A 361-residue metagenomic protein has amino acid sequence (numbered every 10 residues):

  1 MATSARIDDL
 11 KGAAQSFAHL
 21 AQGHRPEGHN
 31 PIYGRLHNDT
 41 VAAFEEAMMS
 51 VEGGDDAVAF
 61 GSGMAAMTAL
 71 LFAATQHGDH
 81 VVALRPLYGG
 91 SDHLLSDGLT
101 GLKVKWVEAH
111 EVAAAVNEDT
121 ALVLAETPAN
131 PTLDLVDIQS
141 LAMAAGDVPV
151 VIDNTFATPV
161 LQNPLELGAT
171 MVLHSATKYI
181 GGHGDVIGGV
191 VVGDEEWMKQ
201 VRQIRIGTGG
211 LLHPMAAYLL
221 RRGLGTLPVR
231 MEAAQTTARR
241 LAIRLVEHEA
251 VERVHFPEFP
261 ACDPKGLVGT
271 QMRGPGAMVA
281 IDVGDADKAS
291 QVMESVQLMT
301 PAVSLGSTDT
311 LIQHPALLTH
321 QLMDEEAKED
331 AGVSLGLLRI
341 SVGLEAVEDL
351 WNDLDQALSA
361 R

Functional and structural regions predicted by a protein language model:
M1-N30, A302-V303, S307-A316: Mobile, glycine-enriched helix-loop/loop "lid" segments at the mouths of ligand-binding/catalytic clefts that gate
K11-A65, G90-G98: Conserved N-terminal alpha-helix of the aminotransferase class I/II PLP-enzyme fold
D55, K105, T310-R361: PLP-dependent enzyme catalytic core of the Aspartate aminotransferase-like
D56-A250, H255: Conserved PLP-enzyme active-site core in the AAT-like
V112, A286-Q291, A346-N352: Short, conserved charged micro-motifs
G209, V296-G306, A357-R361: A common structural junction motif
L219-V229, G276-G284, R339-G343: Short, well-ordered beta-strand elements within core beta-sheets of diverse protein domains
R239-V303, M323-E329: Conserved small-domain helix->loop->beta segment predominantly found in fold-type I
